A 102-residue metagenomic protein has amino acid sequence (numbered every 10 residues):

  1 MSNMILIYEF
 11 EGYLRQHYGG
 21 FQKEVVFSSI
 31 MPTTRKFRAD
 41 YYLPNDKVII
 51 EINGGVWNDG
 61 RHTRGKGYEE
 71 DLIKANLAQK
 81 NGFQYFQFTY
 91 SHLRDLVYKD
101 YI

Functional and structural regions predicted by a protein language model:
M1-I102: Nucleic-acid endo/exonuclease domains
